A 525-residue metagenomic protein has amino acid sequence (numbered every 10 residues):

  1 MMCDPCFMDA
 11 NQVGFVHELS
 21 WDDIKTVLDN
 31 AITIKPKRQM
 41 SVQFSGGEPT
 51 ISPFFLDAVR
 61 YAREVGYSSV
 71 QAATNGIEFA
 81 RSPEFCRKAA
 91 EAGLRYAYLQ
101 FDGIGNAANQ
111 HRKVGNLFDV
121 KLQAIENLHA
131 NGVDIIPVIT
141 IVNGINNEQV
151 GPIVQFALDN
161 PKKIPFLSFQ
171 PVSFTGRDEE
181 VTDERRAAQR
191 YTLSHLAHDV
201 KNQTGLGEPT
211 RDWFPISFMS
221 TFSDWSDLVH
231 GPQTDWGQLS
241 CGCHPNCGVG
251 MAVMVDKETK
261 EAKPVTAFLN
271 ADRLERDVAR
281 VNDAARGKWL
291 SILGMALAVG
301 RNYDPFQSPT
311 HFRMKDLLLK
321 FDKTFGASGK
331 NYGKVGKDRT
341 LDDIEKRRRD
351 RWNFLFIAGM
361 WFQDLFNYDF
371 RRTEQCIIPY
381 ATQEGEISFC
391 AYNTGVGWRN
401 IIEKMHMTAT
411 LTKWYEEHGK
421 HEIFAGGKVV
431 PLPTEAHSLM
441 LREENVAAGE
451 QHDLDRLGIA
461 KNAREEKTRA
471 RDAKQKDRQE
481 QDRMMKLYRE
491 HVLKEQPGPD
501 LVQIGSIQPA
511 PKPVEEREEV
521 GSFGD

Functional and structural regions predicted by a protein language model:
M1-T74, E78-E84: Conserved alpha-helical substructure of the radical SAM core
F7-A10, G46, T74, F101 (+3 more regions): Glycine-rich, histidine-containing beta strand-loop boundary motifs that form or position
A10-E18, Q110-N116, D183-R186: Short glycine-enriched, charge-decorated loop/helix-capping segments at active-site entrances that position
T26-N30, F54-E64, E84-K88, D119-A130 (+2 more regions): Alpha-helical scaffolding segments of alpha/beta enzyme cores, especially the outer helices of TIM-barrel or partial
M40-S41, P49-S52, S69, G76-A80 (+4 more regions): Conserved radical SAM core fold
S41, Q71, R95-A97, D119-S220 (+2 more regions): Conserved C-terminal portion of the radical SAM core fold that forms the substrate/S-adenosylmethionine-binding
W225-D235: Extended, Lys/Arg-enriched charged tracts that mediate electrostatic binding to polyanionic substrates
D235-D525: Radical SAM enzyme core and accessory elements
